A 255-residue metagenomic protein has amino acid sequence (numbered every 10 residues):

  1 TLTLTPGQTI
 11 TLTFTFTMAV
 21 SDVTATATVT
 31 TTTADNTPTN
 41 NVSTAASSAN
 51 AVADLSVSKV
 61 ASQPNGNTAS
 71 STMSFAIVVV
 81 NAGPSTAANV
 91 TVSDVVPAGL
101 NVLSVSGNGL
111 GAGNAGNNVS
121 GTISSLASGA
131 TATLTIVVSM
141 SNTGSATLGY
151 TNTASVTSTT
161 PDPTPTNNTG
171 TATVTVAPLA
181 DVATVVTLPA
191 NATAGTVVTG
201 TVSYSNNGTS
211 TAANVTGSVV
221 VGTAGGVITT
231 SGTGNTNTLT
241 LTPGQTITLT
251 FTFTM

Functional and structural regions predicted by a protein language model:
T1-M255: Exported/extracytosolic protein signature
